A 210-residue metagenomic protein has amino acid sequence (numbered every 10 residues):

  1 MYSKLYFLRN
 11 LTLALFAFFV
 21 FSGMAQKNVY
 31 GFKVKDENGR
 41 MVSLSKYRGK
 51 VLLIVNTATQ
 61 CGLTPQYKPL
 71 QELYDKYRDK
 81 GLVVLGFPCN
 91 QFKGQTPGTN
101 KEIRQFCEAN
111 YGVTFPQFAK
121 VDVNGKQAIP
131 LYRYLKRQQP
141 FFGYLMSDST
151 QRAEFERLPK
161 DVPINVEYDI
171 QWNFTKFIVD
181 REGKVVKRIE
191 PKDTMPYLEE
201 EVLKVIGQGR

Functional and structural regions predicted by a protein language model:
M1-K27: Bacterial Sec-dependent N-terminal signal peptides
M24-S45, P65: N-terminal "domain-start" segment that seeds a small globular fold
D36, N56-Q60: Amphipathic alpha-helical repeat scaffolds
R48-V51, T59-Q60, T64-P88, C107-Y111: Conserved helix-turn-beta segment immediately C-terminal to the redox Cys motif in thioredoxin-like folds
G81-G98, T114-G125: Thiol-based oxidoreductase modules, predominantly thioredoxin-like and allied folds used for disulfide exchange
G112-K192: Thiol/selenol-based redox catalytic cores and closely related redox-interacting motifs
K187-R210: Non-catalytic, surface beta->alpha helical segment in thiol-disulfide oxidoreductase systems
